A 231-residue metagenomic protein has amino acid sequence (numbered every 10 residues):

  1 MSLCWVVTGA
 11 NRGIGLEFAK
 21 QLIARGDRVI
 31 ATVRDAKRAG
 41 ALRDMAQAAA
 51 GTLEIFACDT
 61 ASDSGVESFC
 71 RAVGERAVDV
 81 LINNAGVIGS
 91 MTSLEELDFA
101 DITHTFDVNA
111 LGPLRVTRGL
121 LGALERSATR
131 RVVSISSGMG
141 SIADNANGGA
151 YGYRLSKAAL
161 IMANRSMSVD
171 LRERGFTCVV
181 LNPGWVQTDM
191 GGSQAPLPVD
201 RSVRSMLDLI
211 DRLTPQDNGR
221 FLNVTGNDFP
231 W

Functional and structural regions predicted by a protein language model:
V7-T8, N83-N84, R130-S137, T177-N182: Structural signature of the Rossmann-like NAD(P)-dependent dehydrogenase/reductase core
N11, L16-K20: N-terminal Rossmann NAD(P)H-binding glycine-rich loop of SDR-like oxidoreductase domains
R25-A41: Conserved glycine-rich Rossmann-like NAD(P)H-binding loop of the short-chain dehydrogenase/reductase
A46-S64: Rossmann-fold cofactor-recognition segment
A61-R76: Conserved Rossmann-fold cofactor-binding substructure of NAD(P)-dependent oxidoreductases
V87, M91-F106, E125-R172: Catalytic loop of short-chain dehydrogenase/reductase
E173, V180-P183, G192-W231: C-terminal helical subdomain
